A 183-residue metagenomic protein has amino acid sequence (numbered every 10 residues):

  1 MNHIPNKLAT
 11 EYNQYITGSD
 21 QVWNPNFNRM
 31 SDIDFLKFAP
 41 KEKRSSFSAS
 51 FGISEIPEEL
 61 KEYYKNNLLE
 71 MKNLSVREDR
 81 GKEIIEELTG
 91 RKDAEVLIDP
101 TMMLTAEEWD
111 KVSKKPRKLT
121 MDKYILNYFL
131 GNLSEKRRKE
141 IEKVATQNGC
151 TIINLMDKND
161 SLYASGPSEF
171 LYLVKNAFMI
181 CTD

Functional and structural regions predicted by a protein language model:
M1-N66, S113, R138: Aromatic- and Gly/Pro-rich donor/ligand-binding loops that form nucleotide- or phosphate-bearing donor binding pockets
Y12, M71, A177: An anion/phosphate-binding loop that grips the pyrophosphate of nucleotide cofactors and donors
S45-I53, I84-I85, Y128-P167: Catalytic donor nucleotide-activated moiety binding site of glycosyltransferases and closely related
K65-E70, V174: A conserved, positively charged/aromatic
K72-E78, I180: A short beta-strand/loop micro-motif in the catalytic core of glycosyltransferases that engages the nucleotide-sugar
A94-M102, A106, N154-D183: Donor nucleotide-activated moiety binding/catalytic core segment of transferases that use nucleotide-activated donors
E108-L119: A short helix/loop element that forms part of the nucleotide-sugar donor recognition site in Leloir-type
K118-G131: Conserved donor-binding/catalytic core segment of Leloir-type glycosyltransferases
